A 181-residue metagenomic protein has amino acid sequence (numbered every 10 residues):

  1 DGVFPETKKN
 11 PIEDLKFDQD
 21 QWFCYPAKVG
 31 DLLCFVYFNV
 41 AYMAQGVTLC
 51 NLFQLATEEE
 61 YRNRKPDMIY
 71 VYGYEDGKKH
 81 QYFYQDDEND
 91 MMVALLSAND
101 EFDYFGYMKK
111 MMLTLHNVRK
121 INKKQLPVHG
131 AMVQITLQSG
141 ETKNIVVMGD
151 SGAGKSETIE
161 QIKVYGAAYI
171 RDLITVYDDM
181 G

Functional and structural regions predicted by a protein language model:
D1, N117, S151, V176-D178: Residue-level signal for functionally critical sites in structured catalytic/ligand-binding pockets
D1-K143: A noncatalytic interaction/capping subdomain that flanks phosphate/NTP-handling catalytic cores
L96-S97, A131, D150, D178-M180: Fold-independent oxyanion-binding glycine-rich loops and adjacent beta-strand/coil segments at enzyme active sites
F105, L126, S151-K155, V176: Active-site-proximal structural scaffolding
L137-A168: Glycine-rich phosphate-binding P-loop
Y169-G181: Short beta-strand-centered segment that lines the nucleotide-binding/catalytic pocket of NTP-utilizing
